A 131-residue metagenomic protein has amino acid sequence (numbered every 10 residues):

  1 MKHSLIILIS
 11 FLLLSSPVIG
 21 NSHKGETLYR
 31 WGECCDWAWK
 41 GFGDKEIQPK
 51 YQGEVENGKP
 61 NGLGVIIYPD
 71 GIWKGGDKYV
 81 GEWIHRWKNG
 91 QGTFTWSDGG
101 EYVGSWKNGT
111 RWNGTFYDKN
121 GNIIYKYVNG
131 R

Functional and structural regions predicted by a protein language model:
S4-L14: Sec-dependent N-terminal signal peptides
S15-R131: Glycine/tyrosine- and acidic-biased, solvent-exposed loop/turn segments at the edges of beta-strands
